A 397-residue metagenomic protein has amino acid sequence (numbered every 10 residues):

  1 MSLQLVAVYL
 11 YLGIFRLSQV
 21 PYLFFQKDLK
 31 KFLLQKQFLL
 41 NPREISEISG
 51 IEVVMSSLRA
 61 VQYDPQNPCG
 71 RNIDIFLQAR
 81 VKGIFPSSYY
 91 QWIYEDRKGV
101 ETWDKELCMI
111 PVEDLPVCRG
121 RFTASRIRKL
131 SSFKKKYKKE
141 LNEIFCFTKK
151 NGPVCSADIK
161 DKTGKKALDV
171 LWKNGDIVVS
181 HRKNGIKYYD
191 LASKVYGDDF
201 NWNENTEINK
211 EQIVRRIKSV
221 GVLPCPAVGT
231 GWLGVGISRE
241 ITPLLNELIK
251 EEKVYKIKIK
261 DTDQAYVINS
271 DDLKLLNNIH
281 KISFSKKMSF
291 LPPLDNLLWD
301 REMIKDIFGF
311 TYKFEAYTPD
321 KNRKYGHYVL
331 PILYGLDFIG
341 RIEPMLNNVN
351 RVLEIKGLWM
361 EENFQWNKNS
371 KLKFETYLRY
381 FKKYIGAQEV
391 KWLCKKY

Functional and structural regions predicted by a protein language model:
L5: Cationic, low-complexity basic patches in intrinsically disordered or flexible, solvent-exposed regions
Y9, G13-S289, D295-N296, F310-F314 (+3 more regions): Long, low-complexity intrinsically disordered regions
W299: Nucleic-acid 5′ end/cap handling module spanning
D306: Active-site-proximal segments of catalytic enzyme domains that coordinate small-molecule cofactors or metal ions
